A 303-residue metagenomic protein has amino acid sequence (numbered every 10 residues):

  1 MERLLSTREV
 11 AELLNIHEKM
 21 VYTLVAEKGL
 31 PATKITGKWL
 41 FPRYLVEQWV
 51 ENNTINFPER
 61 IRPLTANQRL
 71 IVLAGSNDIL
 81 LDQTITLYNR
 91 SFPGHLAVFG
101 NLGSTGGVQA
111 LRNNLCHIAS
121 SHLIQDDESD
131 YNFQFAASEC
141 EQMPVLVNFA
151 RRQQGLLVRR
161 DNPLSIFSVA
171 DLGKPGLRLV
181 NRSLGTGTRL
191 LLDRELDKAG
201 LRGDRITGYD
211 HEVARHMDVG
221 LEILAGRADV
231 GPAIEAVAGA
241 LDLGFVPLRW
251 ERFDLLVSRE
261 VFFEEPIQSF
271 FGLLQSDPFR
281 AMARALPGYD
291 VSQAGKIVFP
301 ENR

Functional and structural regions predicted by a protein language model:
M1-G106, R112-L115, S138-M143, V169 (+1 more regions): N-terminal hydrophobic or amphipathic helices and topogenic motifs
R3, L146-Q153, G239, L243-G272 (+1 more regions): Periplasmic-binding protein-like
N67-N77, A170-L190: Short loop->beta-strand "edge-of-pocket" segments that line small-molecule binding or catalytic clefts across diverse
I85-P93, A170, R182-L184, T188-H211: Ligand-binding cleft/hinge of the Venus flytrap
G100-Q109, D204-L221: Short helix-initiation/N-cap motifs at beta->coil->alpha
G107-Q153: Short beta-strand-centered segments that line the small-molecule binding cleft or hinge of alpha/beta clamshell
H122-A136, G220-R249: A ligand-binding cleft/hinge motif common to bilobed small-molecule-binding domains
F149, V158-L179: Flexible hinge/capping segments at coil-to-helix
